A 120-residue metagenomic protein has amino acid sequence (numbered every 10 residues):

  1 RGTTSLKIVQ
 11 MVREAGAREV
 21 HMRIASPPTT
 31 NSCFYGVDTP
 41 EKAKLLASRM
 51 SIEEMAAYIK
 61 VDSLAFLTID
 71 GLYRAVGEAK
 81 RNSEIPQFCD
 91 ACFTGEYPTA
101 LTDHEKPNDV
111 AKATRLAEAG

Functional and structural regions predicted by a protein language model:
R1-G120: PRPP-associated nucleotide enzymes
